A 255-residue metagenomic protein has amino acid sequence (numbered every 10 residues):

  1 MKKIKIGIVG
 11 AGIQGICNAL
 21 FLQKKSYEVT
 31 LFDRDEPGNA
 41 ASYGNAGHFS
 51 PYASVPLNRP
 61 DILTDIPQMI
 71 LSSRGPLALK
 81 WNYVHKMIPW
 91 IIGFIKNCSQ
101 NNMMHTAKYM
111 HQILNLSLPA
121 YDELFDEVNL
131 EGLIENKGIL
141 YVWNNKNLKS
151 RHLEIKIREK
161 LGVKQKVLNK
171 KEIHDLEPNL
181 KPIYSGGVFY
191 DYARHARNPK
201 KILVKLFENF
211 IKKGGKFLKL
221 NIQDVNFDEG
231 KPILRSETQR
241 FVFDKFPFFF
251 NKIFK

Functional and structural regions predicted by a protein language model:
I4-T30: N-terminal Rossmann-like FAD-binding beta1-loop-alpha1 element of flavoenzymes
K5, D244-K245: Conserved acidic residues
I13, A19, L114-Y121, L203: Short, hydrophobic/amphipathic alpha-helical packing segments that form internal helix faces or helix-helix interfaces
Q14, P37, I253: Conserved Rossmann-like nucleotide-cofactor binding loop
K24-G44: Glycine-rich FAD pyrophosphate-binding loop
G47-K170: Dinucleotide-binding Rossmann-like beta1-alpha1 core, especially the glycine-rich loop that anchors the ADP
K149, L153-L161, I183-E237, F241: Helical element adjacent to the flavin cofactor pocket in flavoenzyme catalytic cores
F248-K255: Flavin (primarily FAD) binding-site architecture
